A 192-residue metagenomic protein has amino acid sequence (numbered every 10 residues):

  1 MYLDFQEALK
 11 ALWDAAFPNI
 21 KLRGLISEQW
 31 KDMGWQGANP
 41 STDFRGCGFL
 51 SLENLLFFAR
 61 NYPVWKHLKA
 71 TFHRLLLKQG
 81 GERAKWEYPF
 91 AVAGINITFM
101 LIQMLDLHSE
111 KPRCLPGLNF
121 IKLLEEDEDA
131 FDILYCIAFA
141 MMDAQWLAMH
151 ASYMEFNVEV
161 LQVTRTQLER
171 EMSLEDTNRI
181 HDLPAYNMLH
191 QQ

Functional and structural regions predicted by a protein language model:
M1-Q192: Extended acidic/polar regulatory tracts at the flanks of large eukaryotic scaffold/adaptor proteins
